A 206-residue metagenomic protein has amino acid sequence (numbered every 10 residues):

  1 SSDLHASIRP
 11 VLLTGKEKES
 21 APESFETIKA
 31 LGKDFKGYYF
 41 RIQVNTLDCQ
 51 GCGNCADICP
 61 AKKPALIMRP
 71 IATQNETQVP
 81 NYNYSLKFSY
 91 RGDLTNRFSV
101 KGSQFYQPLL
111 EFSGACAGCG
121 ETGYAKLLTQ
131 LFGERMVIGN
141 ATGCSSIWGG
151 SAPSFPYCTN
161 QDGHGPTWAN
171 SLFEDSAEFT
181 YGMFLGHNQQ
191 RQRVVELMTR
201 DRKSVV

Functional and structural regions predicted by a protein language model:
H5-R41, L47, A61-K101: Non-heme iron-sulfur electron-transfer modules
L12, K63, R69-Q78, I147-E178: Catalytic or ion-translocation cores adjacent to nucleophile or general acid/base/metal-coordination motifs in diverse
G37-V44, Q104-A115, D175-T180: Glycine- and acidic
N54, K126-L131, R193-E196: Alpha-helical scaffold segments in soluble metabolic enzymes
L110-T142, S146-P153: N-terminal amphipathic, basic-rich helices that act as targeting or association modules
F173-V206: N-terminal leader/propeptide and maturation segments of large enzyme subunits in energy/redox metabolism and hydrolases
